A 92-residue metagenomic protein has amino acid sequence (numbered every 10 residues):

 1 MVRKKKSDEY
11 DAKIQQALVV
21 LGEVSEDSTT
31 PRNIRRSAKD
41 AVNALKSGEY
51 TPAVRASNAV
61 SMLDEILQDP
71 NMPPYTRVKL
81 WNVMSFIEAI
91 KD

Functional and structural regions predicted by a protein language model:
M1-D92: Peripheral, non-catalytic segments of secretory and membrane proteins
